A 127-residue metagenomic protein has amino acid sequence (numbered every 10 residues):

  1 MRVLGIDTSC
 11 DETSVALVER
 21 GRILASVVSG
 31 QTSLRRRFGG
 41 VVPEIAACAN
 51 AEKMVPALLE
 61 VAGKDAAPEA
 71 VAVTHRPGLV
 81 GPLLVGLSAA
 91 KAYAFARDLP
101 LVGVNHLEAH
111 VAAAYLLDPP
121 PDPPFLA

Functional and structural regions predicted by a protein language model:
M1-A127: Short acidic/glycine-rich loops and adjacent helix/strand connectors that line catalytic pockets where negatively
